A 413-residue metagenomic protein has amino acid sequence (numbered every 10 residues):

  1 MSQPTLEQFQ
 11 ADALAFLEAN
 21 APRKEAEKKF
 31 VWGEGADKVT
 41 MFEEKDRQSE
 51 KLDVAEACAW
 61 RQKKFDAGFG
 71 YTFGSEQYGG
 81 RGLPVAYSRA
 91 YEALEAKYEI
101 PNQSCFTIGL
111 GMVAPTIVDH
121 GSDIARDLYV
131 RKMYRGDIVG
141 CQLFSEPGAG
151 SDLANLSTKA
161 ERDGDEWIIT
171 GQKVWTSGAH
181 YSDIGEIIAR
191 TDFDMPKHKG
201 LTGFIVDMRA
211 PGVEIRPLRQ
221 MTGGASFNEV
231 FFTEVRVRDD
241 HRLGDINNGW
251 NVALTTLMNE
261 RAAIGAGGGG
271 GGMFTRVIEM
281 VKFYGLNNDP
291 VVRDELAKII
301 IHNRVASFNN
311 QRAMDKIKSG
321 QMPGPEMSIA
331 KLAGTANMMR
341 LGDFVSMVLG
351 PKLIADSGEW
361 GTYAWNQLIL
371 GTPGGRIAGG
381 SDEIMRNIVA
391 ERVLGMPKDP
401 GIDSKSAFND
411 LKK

Functional and structural regions predicted by a protein language model:
M1-T107, A125-K132, F283, P290-R293 (+5 more regions): Amphipathic, small/basic residue-rich leader segments at the start of a protein or domain
P4, V213-N309, P323, G375 (+1 more regions): Glycine-rich beta->alpha junctions and the first turn(s) of the following alpha-helix
Q10, A90, M112, V252-G267 (+1 more regions): Glycine-rich phosphate/cofactor-binding loops in nucleotide/flavin-utilizing enzymes
D53-D137, G178-I184, N303, N310 (+4 more regions): Internal helix-loop-helix
G136-F144: A short, Trp-centered hydrophobic/proline-enriched beta-strand micro-motif
A149-N155, R162, W167, T176: Hydrophobic, small-residue-rich alpha-helical packing segments that form membrane-like cores
D165-E166, T170-R216: A short core secondary-structure module
V174-A179, M221-T222, G374-G379: Glycine-rich phosphate/pyrophosphate-binding beta-alpha loops
